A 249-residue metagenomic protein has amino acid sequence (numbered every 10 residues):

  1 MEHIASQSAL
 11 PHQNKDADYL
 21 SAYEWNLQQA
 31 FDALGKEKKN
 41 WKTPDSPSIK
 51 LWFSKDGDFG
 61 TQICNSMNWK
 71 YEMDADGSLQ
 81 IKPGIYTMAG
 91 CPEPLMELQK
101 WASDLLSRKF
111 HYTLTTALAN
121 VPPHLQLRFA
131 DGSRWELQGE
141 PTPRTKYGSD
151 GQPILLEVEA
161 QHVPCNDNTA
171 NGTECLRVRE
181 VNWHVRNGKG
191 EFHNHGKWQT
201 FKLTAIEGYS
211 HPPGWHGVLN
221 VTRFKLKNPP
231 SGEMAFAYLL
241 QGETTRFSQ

Functional and structural regions predicted by a protein language model:
M1-H211, T222-Q249: Lipid interaction determinants
